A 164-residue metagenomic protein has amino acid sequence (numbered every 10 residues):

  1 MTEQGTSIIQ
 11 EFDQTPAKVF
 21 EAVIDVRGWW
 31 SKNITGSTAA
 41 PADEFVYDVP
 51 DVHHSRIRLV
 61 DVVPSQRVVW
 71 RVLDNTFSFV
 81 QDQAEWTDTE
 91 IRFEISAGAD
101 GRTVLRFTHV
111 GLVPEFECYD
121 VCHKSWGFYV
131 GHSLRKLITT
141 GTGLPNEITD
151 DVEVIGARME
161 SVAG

Functional and structural regions predicted by a protein language model:
M1-T38, A163-G164: Hydrophobic ligand-binding cavity/cleft-lining segments
E3-I9, E44, H54, R67 (+2 more regions): Intrinsic-disorder/low-complexity, polar/charged segments enriched in Ser/Thr/Lys/Arg/Asp/Glu/Gln
I9-Q10, S55-D61, D88-A97: Hydrophobic/aromatic beta-strand elements that line small-molecule binding cavities or substrate pockets in beta-rich
V19-V23, L59, W70, L105-F107 (+2 more regions): Hydrophobic pocket/interface hotspot
E21-W29, P64, F128-H132, K136-T140: Short, intrinsically disordered, mixed-charge
G28-D82, A163: Glycine-rich portal/gate segments that line the openings of hydrophobic small-molecule binding cavities
F79-F128, P145-E147: Beta-strand/loop substructures that line and gate deep hydrophobic ligand-binding cavities in soluble
K136-G164: Short, highly charged C-terminal tails/helix-capping segments
